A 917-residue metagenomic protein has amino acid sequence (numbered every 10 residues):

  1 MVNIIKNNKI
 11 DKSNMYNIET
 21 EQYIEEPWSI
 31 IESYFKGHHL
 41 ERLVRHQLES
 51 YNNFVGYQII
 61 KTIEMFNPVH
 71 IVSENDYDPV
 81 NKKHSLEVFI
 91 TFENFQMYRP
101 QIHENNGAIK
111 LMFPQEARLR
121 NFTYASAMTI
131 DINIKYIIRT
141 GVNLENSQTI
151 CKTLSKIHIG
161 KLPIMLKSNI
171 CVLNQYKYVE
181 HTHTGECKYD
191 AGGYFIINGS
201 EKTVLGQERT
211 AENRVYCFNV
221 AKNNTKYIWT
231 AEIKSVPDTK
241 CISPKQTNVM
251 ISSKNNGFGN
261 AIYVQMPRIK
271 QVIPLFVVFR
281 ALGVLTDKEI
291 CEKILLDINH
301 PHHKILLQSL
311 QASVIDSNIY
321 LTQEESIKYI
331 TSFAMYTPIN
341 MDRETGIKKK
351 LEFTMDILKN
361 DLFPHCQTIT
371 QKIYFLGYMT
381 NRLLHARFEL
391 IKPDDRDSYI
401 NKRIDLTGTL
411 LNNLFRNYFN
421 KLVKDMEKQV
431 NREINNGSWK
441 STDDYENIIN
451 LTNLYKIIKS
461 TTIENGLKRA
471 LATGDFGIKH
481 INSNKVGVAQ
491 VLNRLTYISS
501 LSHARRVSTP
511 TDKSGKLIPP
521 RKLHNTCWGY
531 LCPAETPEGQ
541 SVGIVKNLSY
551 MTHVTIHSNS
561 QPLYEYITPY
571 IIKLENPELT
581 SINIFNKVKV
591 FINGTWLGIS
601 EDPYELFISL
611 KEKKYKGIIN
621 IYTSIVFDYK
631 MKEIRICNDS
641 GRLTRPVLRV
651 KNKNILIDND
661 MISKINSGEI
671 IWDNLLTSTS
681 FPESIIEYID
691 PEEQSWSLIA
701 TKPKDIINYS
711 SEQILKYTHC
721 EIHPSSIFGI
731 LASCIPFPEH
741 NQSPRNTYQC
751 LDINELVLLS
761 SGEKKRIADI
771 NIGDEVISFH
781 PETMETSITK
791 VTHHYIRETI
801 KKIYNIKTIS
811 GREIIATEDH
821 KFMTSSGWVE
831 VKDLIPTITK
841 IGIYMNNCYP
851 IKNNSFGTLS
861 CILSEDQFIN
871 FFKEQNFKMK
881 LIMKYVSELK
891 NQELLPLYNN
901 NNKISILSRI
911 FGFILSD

Functional and structural regions predicted by a protein language model:
M1-Q540, K546-Q749: Conserved N-terminal architectural modules of multi-subunit, DNA-dependent RNA polymerase core subunits
Q540-S541, E830: Conserved tryptophan-centered aromatic signature that marks the ligand-binding surface of SH3 and related Trp-rich
K546-S549, H553-P562, Y566-I567, E578 (+1 more regions): HINT superfamily self-processing domains
